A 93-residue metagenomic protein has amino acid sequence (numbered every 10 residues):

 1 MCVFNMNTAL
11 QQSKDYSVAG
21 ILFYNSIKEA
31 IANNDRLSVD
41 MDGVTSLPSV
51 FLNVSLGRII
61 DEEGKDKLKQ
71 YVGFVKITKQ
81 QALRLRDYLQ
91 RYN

Functional and structural regions predicted by a protein language model:
M1-V3: Extreme N-terminal starter segment of soluble prokaryotic enzymes
L10-N34, M41-L89: Amphipathic alpha-helical interaction surfaces in cytosolic regulatory modules
